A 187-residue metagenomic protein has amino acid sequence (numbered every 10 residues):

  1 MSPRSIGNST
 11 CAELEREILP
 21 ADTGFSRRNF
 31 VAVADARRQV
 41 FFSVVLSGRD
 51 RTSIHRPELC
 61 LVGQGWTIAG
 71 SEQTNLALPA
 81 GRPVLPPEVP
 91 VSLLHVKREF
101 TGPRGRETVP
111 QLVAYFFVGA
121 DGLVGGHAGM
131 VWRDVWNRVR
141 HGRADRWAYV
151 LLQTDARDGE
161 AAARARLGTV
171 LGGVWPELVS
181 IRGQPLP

Functional and structural regions predicted by a protein language model:
M1-R28: Short extracytoplasmic
G24-T169, G173-L186: A cross-kingdom signal targeting lumenal/periplasmic-facing segments of multi-pass membrane and secretory-pathway
